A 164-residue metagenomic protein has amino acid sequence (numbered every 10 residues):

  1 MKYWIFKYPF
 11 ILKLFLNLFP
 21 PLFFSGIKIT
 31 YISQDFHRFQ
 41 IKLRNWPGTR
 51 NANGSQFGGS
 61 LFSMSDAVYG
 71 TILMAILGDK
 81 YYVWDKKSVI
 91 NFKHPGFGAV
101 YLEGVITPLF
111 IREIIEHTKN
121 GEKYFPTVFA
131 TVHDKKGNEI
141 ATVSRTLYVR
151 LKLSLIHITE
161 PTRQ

Functional and structural regions predicted by a protein language model:
M1-F24, G48: Alpha-helical membrane-targeting segments
M1-F6, F97, T107-S154: HotDog/MaoC-like acyl-thioester-processing domains
F24-I29, K86-F92, E113-I115: Short structured motifs
F24-S55: Catalytic strand-loop segment that frames the active site of acyl-thioester-processing enzymes
S25, H37-F39, W84-S88, G98-L102 (+1 more regions): A generic structural signal for short beta-strands and their flanking turns/coil linkers
G48-G70, Y81-Y82: Hot-dog-fold acyl-thioester-processing enzymes
I72-L109: Hydrophobic beta-strand-centered segment that forms part of the acyl-chain substrate-binding groove
I156-Q164: Conserved small/polar residues in nucleotide/adenosyl-binding loops
